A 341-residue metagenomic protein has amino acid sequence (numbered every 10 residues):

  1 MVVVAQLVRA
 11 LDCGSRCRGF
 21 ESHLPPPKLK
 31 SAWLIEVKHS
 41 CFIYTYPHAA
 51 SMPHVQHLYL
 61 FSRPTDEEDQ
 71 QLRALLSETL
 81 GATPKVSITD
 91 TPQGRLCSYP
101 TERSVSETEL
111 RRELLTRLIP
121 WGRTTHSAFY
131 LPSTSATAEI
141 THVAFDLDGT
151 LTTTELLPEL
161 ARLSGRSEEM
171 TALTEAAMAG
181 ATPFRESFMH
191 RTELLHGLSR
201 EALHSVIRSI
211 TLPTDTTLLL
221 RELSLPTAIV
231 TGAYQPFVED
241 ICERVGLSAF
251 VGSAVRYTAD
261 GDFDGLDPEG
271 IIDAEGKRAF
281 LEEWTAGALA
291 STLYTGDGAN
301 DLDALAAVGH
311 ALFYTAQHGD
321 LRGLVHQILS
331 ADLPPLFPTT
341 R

Functional and structural regions predicted by a protein language model:
Q6, G19, L34-A50: Short, positively charged low-complexity motifs
D12, E21, K28-K30, E36-K38: Intrinsically disordered, low-complexity polyampholyte segments enriched for Lys and acidic residues
P53, R112, L198, I207-R341: C-terminal cap/substrate-recognition subdomain and adjoining C-terminal extension of metal-dependent phosphatase-like
H54-P64, G81-E102, T134-H142, L147-V255: Alpha-helical substrate-recognition element adjacent to the catalytic core
D66-Q70: Short N-terminal binding/cap micro-motifs at the start of the first secondary-structure element
Q71-S77, E109-G122: Short amphipathic alpha-helices in soluble, non-transmembrane regions that often serve as interface/regulatory elements
P84-S87, L115-S135: Conserved short beta-strand edge segments in small beta-sheet-based binding/regulatory domains
